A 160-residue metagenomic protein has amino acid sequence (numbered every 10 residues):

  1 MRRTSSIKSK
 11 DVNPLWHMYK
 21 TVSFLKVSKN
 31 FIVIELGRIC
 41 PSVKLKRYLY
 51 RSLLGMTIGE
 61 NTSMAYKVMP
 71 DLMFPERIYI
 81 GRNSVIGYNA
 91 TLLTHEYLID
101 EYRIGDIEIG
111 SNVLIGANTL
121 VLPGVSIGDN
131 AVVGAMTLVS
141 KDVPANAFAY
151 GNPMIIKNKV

Functional and structural regions predicted by a protein language model:
M1-G55, N130, M154-V160: Terminal amphipathic alpha-helical/low-complexity segments used for targeting or macromolecular assembly
P41-Y48, A65-M73, E96-L98: Short gly/ser/thr-rich secondary-structure transition/capping motifs
E60, A65-Y66, D71, G81-R82 (+10 more regions): Left-handed beta-helix
F74, V143, K159: Short glycine-/acidic-enriched loop or helix-start segments at secondary-structure transitions that form or flank
T91-L92, L98, I155: Active-site/binding-pocket entry motifs
